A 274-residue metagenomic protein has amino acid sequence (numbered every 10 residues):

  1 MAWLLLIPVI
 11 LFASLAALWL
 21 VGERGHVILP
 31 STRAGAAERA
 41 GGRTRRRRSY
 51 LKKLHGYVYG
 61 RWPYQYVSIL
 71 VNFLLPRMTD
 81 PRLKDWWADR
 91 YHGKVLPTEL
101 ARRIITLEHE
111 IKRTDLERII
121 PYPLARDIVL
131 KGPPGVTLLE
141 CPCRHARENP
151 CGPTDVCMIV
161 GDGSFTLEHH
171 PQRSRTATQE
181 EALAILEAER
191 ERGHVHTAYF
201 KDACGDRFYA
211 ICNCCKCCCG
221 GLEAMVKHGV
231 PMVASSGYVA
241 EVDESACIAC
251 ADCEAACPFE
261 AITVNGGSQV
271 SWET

Functional and structural regions predicted by a protein language model:
M1-G193, V264-G266, S271: Iron-sulfur (Fe-S) cluster-binding modules
A17, A224-M225: Short, well-ordered secondary-structure micro-motifs
P121-P123, Q179, T197-Y199, M225-K227 (+1 more regions): Sparse, context-dependent recognition of short Cys/His-centered cofactor- or disulfide-binding micro-motifs
L139-T154, Y209-L222, S245-F259: Local cysteine-cluster metal-coordination motifs and their immediate loop/turn environment, predominantly Fe-S cluster
M158, S174-C215, G220-E223: Long, positively charged binding patches that form subdomain-scale interaction surfaces for polyanionic ligands
I159-D162, C218-G221, V233-G237, T263: Short, surface-exposed linear patches
Y199-D206, A210, K227-A256, E260-T274: Ferredoxin-like iron-sulfur electron-transfer modules
